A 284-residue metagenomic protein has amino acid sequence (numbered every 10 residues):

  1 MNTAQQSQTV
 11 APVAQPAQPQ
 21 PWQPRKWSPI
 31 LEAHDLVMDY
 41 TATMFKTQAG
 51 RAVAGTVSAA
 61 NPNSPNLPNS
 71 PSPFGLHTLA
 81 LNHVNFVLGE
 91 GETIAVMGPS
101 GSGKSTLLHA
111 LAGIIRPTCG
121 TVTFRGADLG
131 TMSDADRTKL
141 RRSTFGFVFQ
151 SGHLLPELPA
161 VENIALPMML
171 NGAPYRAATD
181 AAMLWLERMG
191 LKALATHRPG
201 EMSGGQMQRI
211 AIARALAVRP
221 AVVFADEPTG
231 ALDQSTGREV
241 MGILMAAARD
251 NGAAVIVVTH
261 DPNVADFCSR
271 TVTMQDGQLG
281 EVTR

Functional and structural regions predicted by a protein language model:
M1-F74, G280-R284: ABC-family P-loop ATPase nucleotide-binding domain
I30-L31, L36-T47, P71-M274: ABC family nucleotide-binding domain
T271-T283: H-loop (His-switch) and adjacent beta-strand-loop-beta switch element of ABC-type ATPase nucleotide-binding domains
